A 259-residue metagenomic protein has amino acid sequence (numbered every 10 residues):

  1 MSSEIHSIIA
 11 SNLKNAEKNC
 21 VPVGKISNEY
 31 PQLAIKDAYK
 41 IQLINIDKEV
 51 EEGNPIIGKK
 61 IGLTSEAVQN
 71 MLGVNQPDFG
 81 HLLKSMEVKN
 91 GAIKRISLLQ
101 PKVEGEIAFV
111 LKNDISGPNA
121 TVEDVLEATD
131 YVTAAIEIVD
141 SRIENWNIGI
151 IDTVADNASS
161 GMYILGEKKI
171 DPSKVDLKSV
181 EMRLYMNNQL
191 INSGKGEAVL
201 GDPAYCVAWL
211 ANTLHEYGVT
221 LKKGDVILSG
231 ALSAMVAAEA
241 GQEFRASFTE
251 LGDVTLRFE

Functional and structural regions predicted by a protein language model:
S2-G201, E243, D253-E259: Catalytic-core "active-site belt" of small-molecule-metabolizing enzymes, emphasizing His/Asp/Glu-rich regions
N45-I46, L165, V207-L214: Buried hydrophobic packing segments
I115, L232-V236, E250-D253: Short, charged beta-turn/beta-strand-edge "cap" motif at the junction between a beta-strand and an adjacent loop
A120, N212-Y217: A short beta-strand-loop-beta hairpin characteristic of the jelly-roll/cupin
G194-A198, C206, E216: Conserved phosphate- and dinucleotide-binding cores of soluble alpha/beta proteins, encompassing both enzyme active
